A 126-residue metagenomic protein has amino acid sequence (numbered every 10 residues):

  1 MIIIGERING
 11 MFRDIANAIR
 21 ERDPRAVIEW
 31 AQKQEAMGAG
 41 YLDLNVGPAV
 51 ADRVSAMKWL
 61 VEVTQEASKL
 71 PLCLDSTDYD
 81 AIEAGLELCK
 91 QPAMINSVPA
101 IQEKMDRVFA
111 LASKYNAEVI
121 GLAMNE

Functional and structural regions predicted by a protein language model:
I2-E29, R53, M94-A100: Active-site mouth loops of central-metabolism enzymes
N9-A16, A36-N45, Q65, I120-E126: Gly-rich Lys/Arg/Thr-decorated short loops/hinges at beta-loop-alpha junctions or inter-strand turns that position
W30, A56-L60, T64, A81 (+1 more regions): A general structural detector for well-ordered alpha-helical segments in enzyme core domains, enriched
Q34, G85: Conserved, mostly hydrophobic/aromatic
E35-L70: Glycine-rich, proline-tolerant flexible connector loops at the mouths of alpha/beta enzymes
G38, E87-A93, S113-V119: Glycine-enriched alpha-helix->loop->beta-strand junction motifs that scaffold or abut catalytic
D43-P48, L70-D78, A93-E103: Catalytic beta/alpha-barrel core
I101-E126: Conserved anion-binding
